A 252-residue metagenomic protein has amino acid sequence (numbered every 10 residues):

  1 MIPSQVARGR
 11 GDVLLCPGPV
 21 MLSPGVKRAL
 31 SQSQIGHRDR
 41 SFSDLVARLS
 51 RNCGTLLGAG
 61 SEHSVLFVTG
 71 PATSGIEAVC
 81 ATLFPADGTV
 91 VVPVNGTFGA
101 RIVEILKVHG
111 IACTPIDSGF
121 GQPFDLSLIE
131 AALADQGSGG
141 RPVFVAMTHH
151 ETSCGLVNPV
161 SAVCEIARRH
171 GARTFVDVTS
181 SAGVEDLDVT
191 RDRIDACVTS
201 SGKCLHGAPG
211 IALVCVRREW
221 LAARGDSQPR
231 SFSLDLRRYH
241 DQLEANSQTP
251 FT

Functional and structural regions predicted by a protein language model:
M1-R40: N-terminal "arm"/small-domain region of PLP-dependent enzymes with the aminotransferase-like
L14-C16, L66-T69, V92, P115-I116 (+4 more regions): General beta-strand structural signal in soluble alpha/beta enzymes
M21-L22, G202-T252: Active-site C-terminal subdomain of aminotransferase-like
A29-A78, T82, T97, R101-K107: Conserved N-terminal alpha-helix of the aminotransferase class I/II PLP-enzyme fold
S74, T82-R141: PLP-dependent aminotransferase-like
F124-G183, A196: Active-site phosphate-binding strand-loop segment of PLP-dependent enzymes
T190-G202: Conserved active-site segment immediately N-terminal to the catalytic lysine that forms the internal aldimine
